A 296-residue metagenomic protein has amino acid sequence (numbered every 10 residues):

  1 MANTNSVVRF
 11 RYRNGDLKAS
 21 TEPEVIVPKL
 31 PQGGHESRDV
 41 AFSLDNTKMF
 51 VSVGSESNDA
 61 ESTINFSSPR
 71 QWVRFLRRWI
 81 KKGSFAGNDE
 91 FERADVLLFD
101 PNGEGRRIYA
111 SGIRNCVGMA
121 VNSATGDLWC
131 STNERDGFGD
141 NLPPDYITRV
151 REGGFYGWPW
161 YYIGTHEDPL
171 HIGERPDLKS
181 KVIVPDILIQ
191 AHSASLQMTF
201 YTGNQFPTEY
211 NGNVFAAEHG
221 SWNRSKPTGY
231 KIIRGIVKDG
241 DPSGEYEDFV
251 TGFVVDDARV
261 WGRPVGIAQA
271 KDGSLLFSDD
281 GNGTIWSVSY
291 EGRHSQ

Functional and structural regions predicted by a protein language model:
M1, V51, C130, A216 (+1 more regions): Conserved beta-strand element within WD40/beta-propeller blades
A2-N3, P227, D280: Structural signature of WD-repeat beta-propellers
T4-D45, S52-N58, I64, R70-F85 (+1 more regions): Asp-box/WD-like beta-propeller blade repeats and closely related beta-sheet repeat scaffolds
N5-V8, R135, N282-G283: Loop/turn residues immediately N-terminal
K29-S37, E92-R93, V260-V265: Short coil-to-beta transitions that initiate beta-strands within beta-rich domains
V40, I147, I267, I285: Conserved RecA-like P-loop NTPase ATPase core
S55-R107, S111-V250, D256-G262, A270-D272 (+1 more regions): Beta-propeller domain segments
F277-S287: Membrane-helix cytosolic exit motif
